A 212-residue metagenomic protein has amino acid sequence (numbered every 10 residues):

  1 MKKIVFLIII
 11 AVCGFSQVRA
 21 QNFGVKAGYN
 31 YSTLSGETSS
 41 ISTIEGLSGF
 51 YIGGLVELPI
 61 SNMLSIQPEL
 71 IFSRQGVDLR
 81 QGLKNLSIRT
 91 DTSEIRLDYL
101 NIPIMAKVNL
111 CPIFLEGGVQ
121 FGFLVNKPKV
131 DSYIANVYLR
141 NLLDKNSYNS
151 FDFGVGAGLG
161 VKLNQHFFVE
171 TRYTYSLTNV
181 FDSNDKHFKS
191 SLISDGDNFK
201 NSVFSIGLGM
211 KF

Functional and structural regions predicted by a protein language model:
M1-K26, F204, L208-F212: Bacterial Sec-dependent N-terminal signal peptides
V18, S61, L110-I113, N164: Outer-membrane beta-barrel channels and translocator barrels
Q21, G46-F50, R96-L100, C111 (+2 more regions): Residues that define the transmembrane beta-barrel architecture of outer-membrane proteins
N22, N30, P112, V161 (+2 more regions): Outer-membrane beta-barrel "beta-signal"
Y29-T33, F72-G76, L110-P112, F121-V125 (+2 more regions): Transmembrane beta-strands of outer-membrane beta-barrel pores
L34-I44, G76-D98, V125-N149, N179-N198: Flexible, solvent-exposed loop segments that connect beta-strands
L55-E57, M105-N109, G158-K162, G209-K211: Transmembrane beta-barrel domains of outer membrane proteins
L64-I66, P112-L115, H166-T171: Repeated loop/turn-to-beta-strand initiation elements of outer-membrane beta-barrel proteins
